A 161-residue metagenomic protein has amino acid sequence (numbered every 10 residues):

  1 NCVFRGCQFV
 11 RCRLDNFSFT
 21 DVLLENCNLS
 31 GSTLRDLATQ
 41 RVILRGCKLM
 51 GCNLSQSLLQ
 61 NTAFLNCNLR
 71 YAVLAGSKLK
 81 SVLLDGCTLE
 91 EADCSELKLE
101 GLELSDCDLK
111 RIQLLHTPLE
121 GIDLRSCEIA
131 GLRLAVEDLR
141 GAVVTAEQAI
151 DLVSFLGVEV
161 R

Functional and structural regions predicted by a protein language model:
N1-R161: Tandem repeat scaffolds
